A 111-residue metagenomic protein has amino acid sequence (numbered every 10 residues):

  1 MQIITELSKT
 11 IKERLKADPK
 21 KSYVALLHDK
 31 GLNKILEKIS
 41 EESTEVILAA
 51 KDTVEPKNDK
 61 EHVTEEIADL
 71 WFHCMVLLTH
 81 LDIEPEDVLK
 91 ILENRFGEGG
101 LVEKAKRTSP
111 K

Functional and structural regions predicted by a protein language model:
M1-I67, W71-K111: Flexible "arm" and connector segments at domain edges
